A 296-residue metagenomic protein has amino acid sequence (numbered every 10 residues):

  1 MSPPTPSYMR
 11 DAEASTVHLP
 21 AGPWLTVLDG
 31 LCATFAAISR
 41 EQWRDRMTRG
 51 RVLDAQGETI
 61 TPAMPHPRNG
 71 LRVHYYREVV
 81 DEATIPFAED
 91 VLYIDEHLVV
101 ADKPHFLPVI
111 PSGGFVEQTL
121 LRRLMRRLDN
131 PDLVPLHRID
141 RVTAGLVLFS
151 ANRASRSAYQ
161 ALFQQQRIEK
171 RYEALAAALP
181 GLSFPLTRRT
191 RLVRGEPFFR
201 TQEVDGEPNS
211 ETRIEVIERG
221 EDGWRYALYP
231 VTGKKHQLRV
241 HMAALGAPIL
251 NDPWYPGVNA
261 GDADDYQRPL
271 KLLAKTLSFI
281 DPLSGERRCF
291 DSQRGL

Functional and structural regions predicted by a protein language model:
M1-L296: RNA pseudouridine synthases
